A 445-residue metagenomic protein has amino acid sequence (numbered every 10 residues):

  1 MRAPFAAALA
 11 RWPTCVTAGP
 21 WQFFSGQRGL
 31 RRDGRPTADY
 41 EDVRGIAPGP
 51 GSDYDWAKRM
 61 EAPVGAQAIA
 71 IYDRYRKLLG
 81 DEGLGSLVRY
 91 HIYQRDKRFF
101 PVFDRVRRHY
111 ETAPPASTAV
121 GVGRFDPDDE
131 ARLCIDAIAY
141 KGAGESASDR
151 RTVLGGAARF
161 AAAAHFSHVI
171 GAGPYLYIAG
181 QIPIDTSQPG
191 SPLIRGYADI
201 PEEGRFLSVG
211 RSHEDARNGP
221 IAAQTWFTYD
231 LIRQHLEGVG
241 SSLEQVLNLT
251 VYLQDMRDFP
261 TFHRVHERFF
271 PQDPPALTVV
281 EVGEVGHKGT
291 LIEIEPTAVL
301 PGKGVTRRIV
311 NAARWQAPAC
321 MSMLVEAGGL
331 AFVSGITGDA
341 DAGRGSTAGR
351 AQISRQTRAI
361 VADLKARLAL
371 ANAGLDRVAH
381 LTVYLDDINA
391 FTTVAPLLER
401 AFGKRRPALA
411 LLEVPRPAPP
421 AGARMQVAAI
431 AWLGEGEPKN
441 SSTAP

Functional and structural regions predicted by a protein language model:
M1-D73, K77-D230, Q234-N248, L253-A379 (+1 more regions): N-terminal presequence-like segments and the immediate start of the first folded domain
